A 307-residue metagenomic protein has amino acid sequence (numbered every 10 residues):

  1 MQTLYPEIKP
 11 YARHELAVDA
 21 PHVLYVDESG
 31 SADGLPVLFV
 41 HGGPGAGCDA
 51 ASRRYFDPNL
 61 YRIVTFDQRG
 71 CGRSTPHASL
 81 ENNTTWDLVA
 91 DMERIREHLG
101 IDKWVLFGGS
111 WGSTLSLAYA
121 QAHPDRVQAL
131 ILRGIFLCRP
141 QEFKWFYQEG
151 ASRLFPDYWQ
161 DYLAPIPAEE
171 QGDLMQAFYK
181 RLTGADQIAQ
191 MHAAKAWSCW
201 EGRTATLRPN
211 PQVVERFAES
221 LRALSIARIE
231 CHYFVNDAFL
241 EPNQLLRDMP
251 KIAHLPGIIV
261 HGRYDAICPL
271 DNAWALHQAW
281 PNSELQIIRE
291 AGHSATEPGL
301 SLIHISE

Functional and structural regions predicted by a protein language model:
A20-P76: Conserved HGGG/HGGXW glycine-rich cap/lid loop of the alpha/beta-hydrolase fold
W86-W104: Conserved acidic catalytic loop of the alpha/beta-hydrolase fold
D102-Q141: Conserved hydrolase catalytic core segment
V127-Q176: A catalytic-pocket lid/entrance helix-loop region that shapes and gates access to the active site across common
I259-H261: Short beta-strand/loop motif that positions the catalytic acidic residue of the alpha/beta-hydrolase fold
A266-N272: Conserved alpha/beta-hydrolase "acid-adjacent" motif
A291-L302: Catalytic histidine-centered segment of alpha/beta-hydrolase-like enzymes
I303-E307: Conserved small/polar residues in nucleotide/adenosyl-binding loops
